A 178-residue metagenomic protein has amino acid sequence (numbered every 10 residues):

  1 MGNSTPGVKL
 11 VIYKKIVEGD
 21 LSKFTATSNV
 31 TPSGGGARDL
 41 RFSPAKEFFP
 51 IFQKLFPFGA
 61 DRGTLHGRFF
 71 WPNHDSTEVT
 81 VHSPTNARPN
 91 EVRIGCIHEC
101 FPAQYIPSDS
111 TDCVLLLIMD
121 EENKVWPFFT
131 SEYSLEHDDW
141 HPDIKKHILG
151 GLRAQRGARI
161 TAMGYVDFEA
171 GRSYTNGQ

Functional and structural regions predicted by a protein language model:
M1-Q178: Intrinsically disordered, charged low-complexity linkers and terminal tails that flank or connect structured domains
